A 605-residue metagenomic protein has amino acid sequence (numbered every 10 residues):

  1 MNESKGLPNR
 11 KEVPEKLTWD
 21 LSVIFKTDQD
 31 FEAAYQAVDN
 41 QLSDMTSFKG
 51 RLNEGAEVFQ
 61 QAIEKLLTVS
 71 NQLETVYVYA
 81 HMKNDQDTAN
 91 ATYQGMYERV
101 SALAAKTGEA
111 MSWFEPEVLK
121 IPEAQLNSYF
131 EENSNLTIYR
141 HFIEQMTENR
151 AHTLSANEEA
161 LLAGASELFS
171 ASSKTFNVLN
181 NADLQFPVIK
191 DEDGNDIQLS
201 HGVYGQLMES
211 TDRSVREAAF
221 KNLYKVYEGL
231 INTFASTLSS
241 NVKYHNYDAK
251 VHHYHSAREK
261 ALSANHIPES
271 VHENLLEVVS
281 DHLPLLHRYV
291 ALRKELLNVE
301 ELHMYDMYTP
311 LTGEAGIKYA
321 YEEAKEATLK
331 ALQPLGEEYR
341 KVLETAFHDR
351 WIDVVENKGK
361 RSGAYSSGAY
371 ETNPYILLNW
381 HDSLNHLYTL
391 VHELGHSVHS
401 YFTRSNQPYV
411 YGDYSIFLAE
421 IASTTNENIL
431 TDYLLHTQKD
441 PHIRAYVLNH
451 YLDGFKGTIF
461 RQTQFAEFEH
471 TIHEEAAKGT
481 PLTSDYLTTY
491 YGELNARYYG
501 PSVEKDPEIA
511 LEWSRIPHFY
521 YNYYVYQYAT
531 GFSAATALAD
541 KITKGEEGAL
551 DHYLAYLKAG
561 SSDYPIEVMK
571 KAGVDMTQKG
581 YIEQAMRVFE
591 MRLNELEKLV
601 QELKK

Functional and structural regions predicted by a protein language model:
M1-E314, L599-K605: A well-structured
E12-V13, K26, F114, V118-I121 (+11 more regions): C-terminal, non-catalytic "cap/extension" segments appended to globular domains
K250-H255, E259, E301-M304, S362-N373 (+3 more regions): Active-site-adjacent bridging/hinge elements
L296-P334, R340-K341, W351, Y375 (+5 more regions): Long, K/E/R/D-enriched contiguous segments that form extended
I317-Y319, I352-T372: Catalytic zinc-binding patch centered on the HExxH motif and its immediate surroundings that defines zinc-dependent
I317-Y321, A369-V391: Short pre-active-site segment immediately N-terminal to the catalytic Zn-binding motif
K330, P334-K341, S367, H396 (+2 more regions): Conserved helix-loop functional segments at active or binding sites
S400-T424: Post-HEXXH active-site segment of zinc metalloproteases
